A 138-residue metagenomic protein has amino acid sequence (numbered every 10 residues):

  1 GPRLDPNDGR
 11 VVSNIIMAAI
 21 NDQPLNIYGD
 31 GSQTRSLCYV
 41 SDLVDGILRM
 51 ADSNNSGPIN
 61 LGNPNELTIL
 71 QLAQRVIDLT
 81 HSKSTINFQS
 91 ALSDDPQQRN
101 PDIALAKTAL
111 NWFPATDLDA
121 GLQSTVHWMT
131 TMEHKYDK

Functional and structural regions predicted by a protein language model:
G1-R10: Flexible, glycine-rich beta-alpha linker
S13-K138: C-terminal substrate-binding subdomain of Rossmann-fold SDR/epimerase-dehydratase oxidoreductases
